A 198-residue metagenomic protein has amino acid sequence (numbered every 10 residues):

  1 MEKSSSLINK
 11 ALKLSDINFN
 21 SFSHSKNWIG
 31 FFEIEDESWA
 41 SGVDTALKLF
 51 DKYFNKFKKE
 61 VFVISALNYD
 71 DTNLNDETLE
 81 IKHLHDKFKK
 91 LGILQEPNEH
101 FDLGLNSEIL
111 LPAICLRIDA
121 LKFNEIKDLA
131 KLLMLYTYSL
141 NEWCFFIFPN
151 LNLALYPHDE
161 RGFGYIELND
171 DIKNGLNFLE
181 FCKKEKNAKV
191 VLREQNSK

Functional and structural regions predicted by a protein language model:
M1-G162, I166-K198: Structured alpha/beta or helical-core interaction and ligand-binding surfaces enriched in interleaved
